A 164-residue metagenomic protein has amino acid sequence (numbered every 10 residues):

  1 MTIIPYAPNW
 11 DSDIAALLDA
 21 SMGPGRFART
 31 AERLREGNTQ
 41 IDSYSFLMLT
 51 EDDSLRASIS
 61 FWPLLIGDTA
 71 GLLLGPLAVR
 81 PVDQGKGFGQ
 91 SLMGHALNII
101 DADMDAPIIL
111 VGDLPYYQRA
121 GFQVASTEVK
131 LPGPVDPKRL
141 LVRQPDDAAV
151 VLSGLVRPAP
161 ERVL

Functional and structural regions predicted by a protein language model:
T2-I14: A short beta-loop-alpha structural element at the N-terminal edge of CoA-dependent acyl/N-acetyltransferase catalytic
Y6, L77-V79: Hydrophobic adenine-recognition pocket in adenosine-nucleotide-binding enzymes
D11, D19-E51, L55-P63: Active-site rim helix/loop that mediates acceptor-substrate recognition in acyltransferases
S43, T69, D105: Short coil/loop residues immediately preceding or within conserved phosphate-binding loops of NTP-utilizing enzyme
L64-L74, Q84: A conserved beta-turn-beta hairpin within the catalytic core of GNAT-like acetyltransferases that forms part
D83-H95, D105: Conserved acetyl-CoA pyrophosphate-binding loop and the N-cap/start of the following alpha-helix in GNAT-like
A102-D136: Conserved active-site alpha-helix within GNAT-family acetyltransferase domains
L131-L164: C-terminal "cap" of GNAT-fold acetyltransferases
